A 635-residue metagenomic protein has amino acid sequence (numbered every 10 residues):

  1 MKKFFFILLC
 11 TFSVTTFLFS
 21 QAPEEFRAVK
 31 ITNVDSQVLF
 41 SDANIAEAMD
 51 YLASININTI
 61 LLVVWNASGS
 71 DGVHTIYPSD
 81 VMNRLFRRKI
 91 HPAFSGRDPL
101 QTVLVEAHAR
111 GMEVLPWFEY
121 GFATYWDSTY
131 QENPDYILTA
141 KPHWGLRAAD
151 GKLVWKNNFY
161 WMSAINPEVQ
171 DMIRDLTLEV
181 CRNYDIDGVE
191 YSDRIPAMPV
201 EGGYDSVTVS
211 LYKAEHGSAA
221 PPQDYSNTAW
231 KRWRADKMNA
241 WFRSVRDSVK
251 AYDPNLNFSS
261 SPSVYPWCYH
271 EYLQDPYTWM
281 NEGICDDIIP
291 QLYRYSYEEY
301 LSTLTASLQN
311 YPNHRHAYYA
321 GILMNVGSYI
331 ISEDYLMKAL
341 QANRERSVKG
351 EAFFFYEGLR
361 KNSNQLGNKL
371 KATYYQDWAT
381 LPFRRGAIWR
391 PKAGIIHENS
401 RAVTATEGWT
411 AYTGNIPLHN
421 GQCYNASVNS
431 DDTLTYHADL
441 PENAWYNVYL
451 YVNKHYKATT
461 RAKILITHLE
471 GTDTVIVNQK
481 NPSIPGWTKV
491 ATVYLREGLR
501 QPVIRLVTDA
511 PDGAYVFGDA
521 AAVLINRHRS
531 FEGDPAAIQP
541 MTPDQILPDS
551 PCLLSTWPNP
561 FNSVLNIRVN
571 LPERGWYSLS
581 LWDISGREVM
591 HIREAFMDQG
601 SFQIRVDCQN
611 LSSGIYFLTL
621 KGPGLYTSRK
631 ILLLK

Functional and structural regions predicted by a protein language model:
E24-R27, S36-L39, G121-N183: Active-site-adjacent "subsite" loops/lids of carbohydrate-active enzymes
I57-S95: Aromatic-lined carbohydrate-binding/catalytic grooves of carbohydrate-active enzymes
G72-R87, F122-W155, D193-P222: Aromatic- and acidic-residue-enriched segments that line the glycan-binding/catalytic groove of carbohydrate-active
L211-Y329: Glycoside hydrolase catalytic-domain groove-lining segments
D286-Y300, S307, H314-R390: Substrate-binding cleft of secreted/luminal carbohydrate-active enzymes
L469-G498: Extracellular carbohydrate recognition and processing domains and analogous Trp-centered ligand-binding platforms
R505-V516: Short beta-strand-plus-loop segments that form exposed binding edges in beta-rich domains
T542-W557, F561-K635: C-terminal outer-membrane/trafficking sorting elements
